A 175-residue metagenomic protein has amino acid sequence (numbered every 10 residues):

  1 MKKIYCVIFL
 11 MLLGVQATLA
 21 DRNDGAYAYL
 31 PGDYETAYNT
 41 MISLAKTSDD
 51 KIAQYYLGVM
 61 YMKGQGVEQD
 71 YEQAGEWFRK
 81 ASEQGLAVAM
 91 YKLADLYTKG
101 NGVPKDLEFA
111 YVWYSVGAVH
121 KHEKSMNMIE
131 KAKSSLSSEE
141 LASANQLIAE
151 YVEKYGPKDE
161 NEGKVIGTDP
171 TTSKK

Functional and structural regions predicted by a protein language model:
I4-L13: Sec-dependent N-terminal signal peptides
A17-T40, K175: N-terminal leader/linker segments that initiate helical-solenoid repeat arrays
R22-A28, S43-L44, Q54-K63, K92-K99 (+1 more regions): Hydrophobic face of amphipathic alpha-helices that form TPR/SEL1-like repeat modules and related alpha-solenoid
A28-D33, K46-K51, K63-Q65, D70 (+5 more regions): Short helix-capping/linker turns of helical repeat alpha-solenoids
M126-K175: Terminal, low-structured helical/coil segments at or just beyond the last alpha-helical repeat
